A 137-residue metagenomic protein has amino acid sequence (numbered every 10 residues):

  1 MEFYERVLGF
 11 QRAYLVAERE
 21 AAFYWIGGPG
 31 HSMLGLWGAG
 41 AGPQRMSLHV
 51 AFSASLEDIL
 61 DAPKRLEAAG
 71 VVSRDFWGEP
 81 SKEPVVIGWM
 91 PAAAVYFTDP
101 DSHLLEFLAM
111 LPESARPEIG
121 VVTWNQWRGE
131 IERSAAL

Functional and structural regions predicted by a protein language model:
M1-S32: Core segments of cupin and vicinal oxygen chelate
A13-L15, F76, F107: Residue-level detector of high-confidence beta-strand sites
W25, W37, T98, L108: Residue-level detector of conserved, well-ordered beta-strand and adjacent loop positions that form binding/recognition
M33, L104-F107: Short glycine-/small-residue motifs
G42-Q44: Short, flexible turn/loop "capping" segments at secondary-structure junctions
M46-V50: Eukaryotic phosphotyrosine signaling hubs
A51-P100, L104, L111-E118, T123-L137: Vicinal oxygen chelate
